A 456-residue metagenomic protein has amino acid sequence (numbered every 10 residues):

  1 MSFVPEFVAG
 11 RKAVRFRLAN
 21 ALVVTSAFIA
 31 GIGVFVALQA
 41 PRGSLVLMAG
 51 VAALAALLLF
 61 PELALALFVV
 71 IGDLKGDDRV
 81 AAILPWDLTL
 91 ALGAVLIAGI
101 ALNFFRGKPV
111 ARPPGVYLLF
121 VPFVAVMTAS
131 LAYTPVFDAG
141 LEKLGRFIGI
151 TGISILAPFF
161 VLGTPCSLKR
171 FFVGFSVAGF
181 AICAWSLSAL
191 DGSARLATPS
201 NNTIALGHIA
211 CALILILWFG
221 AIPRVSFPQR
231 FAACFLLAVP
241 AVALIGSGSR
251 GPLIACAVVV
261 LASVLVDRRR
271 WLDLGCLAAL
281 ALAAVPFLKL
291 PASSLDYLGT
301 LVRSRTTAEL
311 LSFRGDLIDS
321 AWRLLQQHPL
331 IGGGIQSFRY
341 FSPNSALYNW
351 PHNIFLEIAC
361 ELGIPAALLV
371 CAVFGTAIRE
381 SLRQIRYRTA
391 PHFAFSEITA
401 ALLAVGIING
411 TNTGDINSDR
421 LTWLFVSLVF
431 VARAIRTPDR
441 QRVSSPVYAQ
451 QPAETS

Functional and structural regions predicted by a protein language model:
M1-T128, G163-V173, P223-F231, R379-R383 (+2 more regions): Transmembrane signal-anchor hairpin modules in multi-pass inner-membrane enzymes, especially those that act on
S2, R15, L38-Q39, L187-S188 (+4 more regions): A membrane-periplasm/extracellular boundary helix in multi-pass inner-membrane enzymes that assemble envelope glycans
S2-V4, V24-I29, A49-A56, I97 (+8 more regions): Alpha-helical transmembrane segments of multi-pass inner-membrane proteins
G33-G43, A81, L88, A139-E142 (+4 more regions): Helix-loop-helix junctions and helix-breaking kinks within/between transmembrane helices of multi-pass membrane
A55, I97-A98, L215-I216, E397-N409 (+1 more regions): Transmembrane alpha-helices of multi-pass inner-membrane enzymes
D77-A82, L196-L206, T306, L310-F313: Short aromatic-rich membrane-water interface segments that cap or initiate transmembrane helices in multi-pass membrane
G192, L196, G299-L362, S381-R386: Long extracytoplasmic/lumenal interhelical loops at the membrane interface of multi-pass membrane proteins
L362-A404, R433-R436: Hydrophobic transmembrane alpha-helices and their immediate junctions
